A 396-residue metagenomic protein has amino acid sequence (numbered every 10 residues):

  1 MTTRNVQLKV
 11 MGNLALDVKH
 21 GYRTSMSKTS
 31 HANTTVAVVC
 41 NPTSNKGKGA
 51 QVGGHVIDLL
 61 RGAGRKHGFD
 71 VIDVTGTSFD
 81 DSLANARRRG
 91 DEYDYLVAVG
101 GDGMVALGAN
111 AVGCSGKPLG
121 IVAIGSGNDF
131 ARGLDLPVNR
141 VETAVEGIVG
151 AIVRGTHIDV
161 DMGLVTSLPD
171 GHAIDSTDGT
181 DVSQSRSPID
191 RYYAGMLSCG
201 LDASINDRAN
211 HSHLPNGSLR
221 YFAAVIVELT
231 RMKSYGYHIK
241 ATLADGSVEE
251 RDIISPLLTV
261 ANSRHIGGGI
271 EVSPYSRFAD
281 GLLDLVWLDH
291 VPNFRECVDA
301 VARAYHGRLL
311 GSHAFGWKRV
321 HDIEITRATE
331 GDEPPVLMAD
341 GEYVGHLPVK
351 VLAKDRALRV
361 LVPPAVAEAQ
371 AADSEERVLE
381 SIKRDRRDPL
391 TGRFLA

Functional and structural regions predicted by a protein language model:
T2-V99, A106, N110, E146 (+3 more regions): ATP/NTP phosphate-donor binding region
Y22, G49, L243, E271-L283 (+1 more regions): ATP/nucleoside-binding phosphotransfer catalytic cores, i.e., glycine-rich phosphate-binding loops
H31-N33, P188-Y192, T230-S234, E250-S255 (+4 more regions): Short gly/pro-enriched beta-turn/loop segments at secondary-structure junctions
A37, R61-D70, V74-G76, D81-A84 (+2 more regions): Catalytic core of DAGKc-family lipid kinases
P42, V99-G101, V122-S126: Glycine-rich beta-strand-to-loop/alpha-helix junction loops that act as flexible
D102, L258: Short conserved active-site loop signatures built around small residues
S198, D202, T259-P274, Y343: Glycine-rich phosphate/pyrophosphate-binding beta-alpha loops
D202-I205, E249, I266-G269, D280 (+1 more regions): Short acidic/glycine-rich loop or secondary-structure boundary segments that cap or lie
